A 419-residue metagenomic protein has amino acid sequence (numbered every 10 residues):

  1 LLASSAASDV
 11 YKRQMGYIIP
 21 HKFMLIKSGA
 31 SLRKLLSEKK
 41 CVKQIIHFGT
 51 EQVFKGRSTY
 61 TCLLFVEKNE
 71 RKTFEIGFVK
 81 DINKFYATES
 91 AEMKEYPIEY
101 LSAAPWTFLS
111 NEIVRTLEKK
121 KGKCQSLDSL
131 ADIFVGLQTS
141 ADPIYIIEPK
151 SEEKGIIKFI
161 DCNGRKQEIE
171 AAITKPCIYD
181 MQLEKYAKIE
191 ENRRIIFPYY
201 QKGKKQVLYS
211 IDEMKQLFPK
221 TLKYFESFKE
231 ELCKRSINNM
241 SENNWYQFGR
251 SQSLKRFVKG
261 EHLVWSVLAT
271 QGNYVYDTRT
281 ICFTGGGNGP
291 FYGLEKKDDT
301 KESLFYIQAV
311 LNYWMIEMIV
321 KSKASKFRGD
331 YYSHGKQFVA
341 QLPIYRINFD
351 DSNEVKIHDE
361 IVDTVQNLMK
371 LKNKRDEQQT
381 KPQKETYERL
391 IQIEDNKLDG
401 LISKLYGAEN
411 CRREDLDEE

Functional and structural regions predicted by a protein language model:
L1-A7, Y11: Single conserved hydrophobic/aromatic residue that forms the stacking wall/gate of nucleotide- or nucleobase-binding
R13-I18: Conserved beta-strand signature within the Rossmann-like core of class I S-adenosyl-L-methionine
I19-M24, T50-E51, T386-Y387: Conserved short loop/turn motifs at secondary-structure junctions
P20-K40: A mobile, often basic/glycine-rich helix-loop segment that functions as the active-site lid/recognition loop
C41-E51: Conserved S-adenosyl-L-methionine
G56-S126: Flexible, glycine-/basic-rich loop-and-beta segments that form/coincide with the SAM-dependent methyltransferase
A103, L117-D132, R346-E419: Non-catalytic DNA-recognition/assembly elements of restriction-modification systems
T107-F108, E112-K356: Polybasic, glycine- and aromatic-enriched phosphate-binding surface used to engage nucleic acids
